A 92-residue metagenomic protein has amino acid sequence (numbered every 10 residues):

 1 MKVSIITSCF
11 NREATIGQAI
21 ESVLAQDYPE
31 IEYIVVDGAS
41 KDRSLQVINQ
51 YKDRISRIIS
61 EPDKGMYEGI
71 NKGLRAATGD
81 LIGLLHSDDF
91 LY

Functional and structural regions predicted by a protein language model:
M1-A25: N-proximal low-complexity "stem/linker" segments adjacent to membrane-targeting elements
I5, Y33-V35, I58: Hydrophobic/aromatic residues located in beta-strands of well-ordered beta-sheets within soluble catalytic
A14-G17, D42-Q50: Acidic helix N-cap motif at the loop->helix transition within catalytic regions of sugar-transfer enzymes
V23, G38-A39, R43, K64-G65: Conserved short acidic donor-positioning loop in nucleotide-sugar-dependent glycosyltransferases
P29, D37-Q46, H86: A conserved acidic beta->alpha catalytic loop
R43, E68, D89-Y92: Acidic donor-binding/catalytic loop of UDP-sugar-dependent glycosyltransferases, especially processive GT2
E61-A77: Glycine-rich, basic loop-to-helix element that forms the pyrophosphate-binding segment of sugar-nucleotide handling
I82: Short aromatic/hydrophobic "clamp" motif used to bind/position activated sugar donors
